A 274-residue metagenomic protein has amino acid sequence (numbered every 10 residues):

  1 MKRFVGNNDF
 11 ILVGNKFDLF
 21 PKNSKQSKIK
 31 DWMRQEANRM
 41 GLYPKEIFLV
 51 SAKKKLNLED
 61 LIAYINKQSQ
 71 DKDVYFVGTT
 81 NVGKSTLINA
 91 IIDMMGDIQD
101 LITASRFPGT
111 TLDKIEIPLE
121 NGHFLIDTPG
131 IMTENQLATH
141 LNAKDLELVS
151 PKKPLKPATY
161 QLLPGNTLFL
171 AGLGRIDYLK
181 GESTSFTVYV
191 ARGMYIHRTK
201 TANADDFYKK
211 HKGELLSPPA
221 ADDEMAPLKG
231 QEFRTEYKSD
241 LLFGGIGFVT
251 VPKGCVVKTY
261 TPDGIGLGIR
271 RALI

Functional and structural regions predicted by a protein language model:
M1-I11, F17, I98-I274: Helix-rich effector regions associated with P-loop NTPase G domains
N8-I11, F17-V82, I88-S105: Canonical P-loop GTPase G-domain recognition
